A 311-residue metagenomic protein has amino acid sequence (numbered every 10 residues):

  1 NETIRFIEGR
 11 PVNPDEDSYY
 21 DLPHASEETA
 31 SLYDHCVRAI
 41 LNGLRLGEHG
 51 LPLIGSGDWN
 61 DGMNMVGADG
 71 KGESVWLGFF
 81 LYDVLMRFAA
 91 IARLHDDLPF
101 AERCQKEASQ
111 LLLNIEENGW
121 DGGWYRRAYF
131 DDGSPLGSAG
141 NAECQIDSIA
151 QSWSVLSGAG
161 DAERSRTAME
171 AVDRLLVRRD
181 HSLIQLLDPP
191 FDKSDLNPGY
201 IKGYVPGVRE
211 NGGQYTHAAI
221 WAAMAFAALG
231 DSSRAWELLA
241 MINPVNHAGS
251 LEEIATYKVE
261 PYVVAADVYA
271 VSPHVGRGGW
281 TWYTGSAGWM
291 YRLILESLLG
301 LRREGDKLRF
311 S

Functional and structural regions predicted by a protein language model:
N1-S311: Acidic, mature catalytic/reactive cores of soluble proteins
